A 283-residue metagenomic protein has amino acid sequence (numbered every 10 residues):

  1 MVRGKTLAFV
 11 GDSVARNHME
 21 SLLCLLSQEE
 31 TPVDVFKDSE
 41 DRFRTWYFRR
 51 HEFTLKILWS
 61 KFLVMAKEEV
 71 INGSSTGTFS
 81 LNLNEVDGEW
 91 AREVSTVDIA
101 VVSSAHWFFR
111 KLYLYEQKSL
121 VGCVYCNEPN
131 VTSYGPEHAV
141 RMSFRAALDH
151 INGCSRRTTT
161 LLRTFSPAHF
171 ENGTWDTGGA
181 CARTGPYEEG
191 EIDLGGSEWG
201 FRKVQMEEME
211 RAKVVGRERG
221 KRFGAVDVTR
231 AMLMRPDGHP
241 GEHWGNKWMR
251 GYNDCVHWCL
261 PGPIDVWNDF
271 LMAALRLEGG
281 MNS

Functional and structural regions predicted by a protein language model:
M1-S283: A compositional signature for long Ser/Thr(±Pro)-rich, low-complexity
